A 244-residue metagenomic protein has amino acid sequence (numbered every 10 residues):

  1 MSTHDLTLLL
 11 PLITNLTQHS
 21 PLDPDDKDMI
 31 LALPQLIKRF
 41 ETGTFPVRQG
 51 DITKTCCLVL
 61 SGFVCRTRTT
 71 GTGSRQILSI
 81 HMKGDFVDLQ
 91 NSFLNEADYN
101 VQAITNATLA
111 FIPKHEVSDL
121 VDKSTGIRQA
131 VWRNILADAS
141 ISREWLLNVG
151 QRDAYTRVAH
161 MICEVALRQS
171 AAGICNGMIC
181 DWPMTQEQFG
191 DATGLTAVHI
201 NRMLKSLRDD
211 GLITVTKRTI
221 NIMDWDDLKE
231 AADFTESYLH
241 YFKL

Functional and structural regions predicted by a protein language model:
M1-T42, F86-V87, S92-L94: Cyclic nucleotide-binding regulatory module and flanking cytosolic helices
M29-I30, P46-G50, I174: Short loop/turn motifs at secondary-structure junctions and domain boundaries
I37, I80, F111, P183 (+1 more regions): Short aromatic/basic micro-patch
T44-N106: Cyclic nucleotide-binding regulatory domains
S79-S140, E144: Cyclic-nucleotide recognition modules
T125-G194: Polybasic "coupling" helices that flank or enter modular domains
R168-L244: Phosphate-/nucleic-acid-contacting segments
